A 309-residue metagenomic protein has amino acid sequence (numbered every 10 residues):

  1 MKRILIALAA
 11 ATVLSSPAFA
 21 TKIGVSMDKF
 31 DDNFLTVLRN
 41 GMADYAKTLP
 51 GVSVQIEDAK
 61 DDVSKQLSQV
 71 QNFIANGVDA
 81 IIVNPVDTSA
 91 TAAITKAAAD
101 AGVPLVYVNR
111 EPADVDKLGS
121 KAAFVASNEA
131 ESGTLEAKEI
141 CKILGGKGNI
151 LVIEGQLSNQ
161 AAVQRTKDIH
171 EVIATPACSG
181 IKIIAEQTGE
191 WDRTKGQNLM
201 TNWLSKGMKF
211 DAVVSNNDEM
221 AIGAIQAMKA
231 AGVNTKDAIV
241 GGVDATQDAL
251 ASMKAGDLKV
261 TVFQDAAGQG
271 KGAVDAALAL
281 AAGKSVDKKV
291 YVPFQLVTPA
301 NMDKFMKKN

Functional and structural regions predicted by a protein language model:
R3-L5, F19-N309: A residue-level marker of the well-folded mature domains of exported/periplasmic proteins
I6-L14: Hydrophobic helical h-region of N-terminal Sec-dependent signal peptides in bacterial secretory/periplasmic proteins
